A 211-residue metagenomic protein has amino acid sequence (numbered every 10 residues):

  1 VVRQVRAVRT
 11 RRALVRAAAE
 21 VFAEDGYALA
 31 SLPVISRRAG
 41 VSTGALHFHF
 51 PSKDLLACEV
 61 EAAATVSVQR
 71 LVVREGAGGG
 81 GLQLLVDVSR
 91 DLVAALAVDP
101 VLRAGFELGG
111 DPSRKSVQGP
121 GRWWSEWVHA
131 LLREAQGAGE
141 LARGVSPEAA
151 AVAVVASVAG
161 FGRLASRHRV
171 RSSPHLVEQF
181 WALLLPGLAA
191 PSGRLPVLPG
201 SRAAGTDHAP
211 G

Functional and structural regions predicted by a protein language model:
V1-D25, L29-R38, D54-C58: Basic, helix-initiating cap at the start of DNA-binding domains
A13, Q83-D91, A149-A156, H175-Q179 (+1 more regions): Amphipathic alpha-helical interaction segments
A39-F50: Short hydrophobic/aromatic patch on the recognition helix
K53, V60, A64, V68 (+5 more regions): Hydrophobic/aromatic residues within well-ordered alpha-helical segments
E59, R70-V98, L102, P147 (+1 more regions): Hydrophobic alpha-helical connector segments
Q83, G119-W123, G137-A153, R171-H175: All-alpha amphipathic helical-bundle segments outside canonical DNA-binding/catalytic cores that form hydrophobic
R90-L141: Short secondary-structure transition hinges
R122-A138, R167-G211: C-terminal peripheral helix-coil segments that are non-catalytic and often amphipathic
